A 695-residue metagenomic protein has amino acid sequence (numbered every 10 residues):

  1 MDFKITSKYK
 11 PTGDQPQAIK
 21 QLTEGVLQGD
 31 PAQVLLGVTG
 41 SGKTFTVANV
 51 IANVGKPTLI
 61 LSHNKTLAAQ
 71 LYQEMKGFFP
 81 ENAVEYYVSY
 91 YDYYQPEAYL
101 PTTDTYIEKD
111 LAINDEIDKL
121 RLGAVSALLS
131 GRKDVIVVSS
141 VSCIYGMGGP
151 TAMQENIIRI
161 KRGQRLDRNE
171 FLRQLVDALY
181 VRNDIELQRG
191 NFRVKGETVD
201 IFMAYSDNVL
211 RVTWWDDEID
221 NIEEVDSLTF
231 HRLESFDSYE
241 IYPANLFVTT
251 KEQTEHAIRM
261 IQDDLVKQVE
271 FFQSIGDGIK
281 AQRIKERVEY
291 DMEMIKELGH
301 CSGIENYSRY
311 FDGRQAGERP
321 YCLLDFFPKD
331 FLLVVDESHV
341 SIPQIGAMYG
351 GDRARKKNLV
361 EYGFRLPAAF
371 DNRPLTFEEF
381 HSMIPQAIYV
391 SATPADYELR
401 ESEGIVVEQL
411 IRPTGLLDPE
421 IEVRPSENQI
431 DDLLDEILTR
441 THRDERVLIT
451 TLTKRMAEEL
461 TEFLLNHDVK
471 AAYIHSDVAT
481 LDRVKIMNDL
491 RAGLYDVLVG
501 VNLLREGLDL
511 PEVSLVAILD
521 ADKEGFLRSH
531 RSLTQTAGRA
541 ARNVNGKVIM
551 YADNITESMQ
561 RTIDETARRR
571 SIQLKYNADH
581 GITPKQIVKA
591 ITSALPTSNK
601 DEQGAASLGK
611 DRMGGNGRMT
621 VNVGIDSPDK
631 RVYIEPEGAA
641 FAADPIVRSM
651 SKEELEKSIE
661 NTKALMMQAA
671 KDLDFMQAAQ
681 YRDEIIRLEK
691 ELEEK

Functional and structural regions predicted by a protein language model:
M1-K4, T439, K575, D579-Q680 (+1 more regions): Acidic, low-complexity intrinsically disordered tails
M1-T592, P596: ASCE RecA-like P-loop NTPase motor cores that couple ATP hydrolysis to mechanical translocation on nucleic acids
